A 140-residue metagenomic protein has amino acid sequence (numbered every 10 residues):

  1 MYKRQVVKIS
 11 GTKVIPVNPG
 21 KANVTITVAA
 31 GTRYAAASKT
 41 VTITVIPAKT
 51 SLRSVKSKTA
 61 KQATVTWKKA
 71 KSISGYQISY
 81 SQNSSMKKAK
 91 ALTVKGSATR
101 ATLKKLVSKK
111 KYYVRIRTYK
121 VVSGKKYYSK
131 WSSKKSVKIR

Functional and structural regions predicted by a protein language model:
K3-P47: Extracytoplasmic soluble-region selector
Q5, S74-Y76, Y112: Short beta-strand/loop motifs in extracellular/secreted proteins, especially within beta-sandwich accessory domains
V17-P19, A70, L106: Hydrophobic loop/turn residues within beta-sheet-rich immunoglobulin-like superfamily modules
A29-Y34, V121-Y127: Short, solvent-exposed loop/turn segments at the edges of extracellular beta-sandwich modules
I46-S72, K125-R140: Pro/Thr/Ser/Gly-rich low-complexity, intrinsically disordered linker/stalk tracts
S72-L92: Extracellular low-complexity, O-glycosylation-prone stalks/linkers
S97-A101: Short S/T/G- and acidic-enriched coil/turn segments that sit immediately N-terminal to beta-strands in beta-sandwich
L103-G124: Beta-strand-rich modules
